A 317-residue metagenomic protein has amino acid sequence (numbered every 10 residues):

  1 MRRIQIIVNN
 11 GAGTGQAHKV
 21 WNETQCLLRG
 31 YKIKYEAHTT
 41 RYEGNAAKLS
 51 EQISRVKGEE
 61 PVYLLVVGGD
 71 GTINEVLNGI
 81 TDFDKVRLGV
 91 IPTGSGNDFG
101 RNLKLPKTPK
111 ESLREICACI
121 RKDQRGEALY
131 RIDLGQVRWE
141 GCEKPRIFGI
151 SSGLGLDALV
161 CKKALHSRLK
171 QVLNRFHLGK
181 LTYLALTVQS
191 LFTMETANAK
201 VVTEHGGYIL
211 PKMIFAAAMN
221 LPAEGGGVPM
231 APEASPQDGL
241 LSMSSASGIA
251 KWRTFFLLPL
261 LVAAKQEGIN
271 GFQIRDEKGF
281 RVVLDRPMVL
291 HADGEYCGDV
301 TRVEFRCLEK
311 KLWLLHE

Functional and structural regions predicted by a protein language model:
M1-V67, N74, R114: ATP/NTP phosphate-donor binding region
I6, A37, V201, M243-S245: Generic preference for hydrophobic
A17-H18, T203-L210, P229-E317: ATP/nucleoside-binding phosphotransfer catalytic cores, i.e., glycine-rich phosphate-binding loops
H18-V20, L77-I80, R101-L103, P229-M230: Short amphipathic alpha-helical segments
Y31, D82-R87, T93-I214: Catalytic core of DAGKc-family lipid kinases
T72-K85: Short Gly/Thr/Asp-enriched flexible loops that form oxyanion-binding sites at enzyme active sites
G153, D157, F215-A231: Glycine-rich phosphate/pyrophosphate-binding beta-alpha loops
